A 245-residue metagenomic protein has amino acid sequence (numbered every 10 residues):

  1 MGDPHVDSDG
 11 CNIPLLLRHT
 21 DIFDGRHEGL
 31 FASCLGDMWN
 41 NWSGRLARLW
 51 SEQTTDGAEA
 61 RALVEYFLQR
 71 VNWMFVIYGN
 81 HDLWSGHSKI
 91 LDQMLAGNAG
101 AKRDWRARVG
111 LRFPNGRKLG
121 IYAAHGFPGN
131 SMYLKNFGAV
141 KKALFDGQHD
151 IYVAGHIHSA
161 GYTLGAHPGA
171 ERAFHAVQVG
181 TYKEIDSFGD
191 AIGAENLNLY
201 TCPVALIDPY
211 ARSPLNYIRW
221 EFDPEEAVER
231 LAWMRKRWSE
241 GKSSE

Functional and structural regions predicted by a protein language model:
G2-H5, G36-N40, G79-D82, G126-P128 (+2 more regions): Active-site metal-binding loops of divalent metal-dependent hydrolases
V6-W105: Core catalytic region of metal-dependent phosphoesterases/phosphodiesterases, especially metallo-beta-lactamase-like
G25-L30, G116-I121, P214, I218 (+2 more regions): Polar, enzyme-active/binding microenvironments
H27, V71, G116-K118, G147 (+1 more regions): Short, well-ordered coil/turn elements that cap or connect secondary structure elements
N72, R112-P114, D208: A structural detector for beta-sheet-dominated domains
V76-I77, L83-T163, R235-E245: Charged, low-complexity C-terminal accessory regions
G120-I121, F127-W220, A227: Conserved beta-sheet core of the metallophosphoesterase superfamily
D223-R237, G241: Nucleic-acid endonuclease domains
